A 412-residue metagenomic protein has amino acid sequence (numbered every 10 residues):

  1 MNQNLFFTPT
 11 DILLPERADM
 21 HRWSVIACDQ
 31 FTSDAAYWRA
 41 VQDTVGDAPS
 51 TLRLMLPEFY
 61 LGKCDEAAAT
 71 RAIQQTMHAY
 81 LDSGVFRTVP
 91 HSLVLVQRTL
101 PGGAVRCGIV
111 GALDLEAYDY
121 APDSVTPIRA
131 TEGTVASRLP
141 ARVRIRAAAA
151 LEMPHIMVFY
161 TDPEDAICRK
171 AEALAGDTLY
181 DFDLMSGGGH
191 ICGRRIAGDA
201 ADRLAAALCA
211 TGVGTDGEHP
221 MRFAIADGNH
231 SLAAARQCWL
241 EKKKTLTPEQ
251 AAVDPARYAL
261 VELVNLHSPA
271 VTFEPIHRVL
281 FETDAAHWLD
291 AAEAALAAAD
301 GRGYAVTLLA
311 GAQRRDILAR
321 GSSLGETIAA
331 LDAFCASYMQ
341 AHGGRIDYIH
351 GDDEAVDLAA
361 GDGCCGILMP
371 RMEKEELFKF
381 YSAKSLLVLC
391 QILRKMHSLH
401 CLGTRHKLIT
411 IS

Functional and structural regions predicted by a protein language model:
M1-G187, G193, C209-G214, E373-C390 (+1 more regions): N-terminal extension/subdomain marker
V158, G228, A359: A residue-level signal for conserved active-site and pocket-lining positions in enzyme catalytic cores
F159, I225-A226, E262, L368-P370: Short beta-strand segments
D202-L246, A251: Active-site beta-strand/loop microenvironment that shapes enzyme catalytic pockets
C238-K242, I276-V279, A383-K384: Short secondary-structure boundary/capping segments
P248-D284, A336, F378-F380: Class I SAM-dependent methyltransferase SAM-binding "motif I" and its flanking Rossmann-like core
L263-T327, L331: C-terminal amphipathic alpha-helical segment
T327-S412: Charged substrate- and nucleic-acid-binding regions of tRNA-handling and nucleotidyl-transfer enzymes, centered on
